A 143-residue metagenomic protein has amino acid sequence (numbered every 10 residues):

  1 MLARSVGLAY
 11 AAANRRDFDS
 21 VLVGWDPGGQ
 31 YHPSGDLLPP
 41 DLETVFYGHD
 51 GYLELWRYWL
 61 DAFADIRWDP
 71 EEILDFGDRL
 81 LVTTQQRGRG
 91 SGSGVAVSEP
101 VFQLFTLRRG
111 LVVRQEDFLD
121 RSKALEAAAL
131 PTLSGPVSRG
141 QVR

Functional and structural regions predicted by a protein language model:
M1, W59-R143: A beta-strand edge to alpha-helix "cap/lid" segment located at domain peripheries
M1-Y10: Extreme N-terminal tail/first-helix region
R4, F18-D78: A solvent-exposed, acidic/Ser-Thr-rich amphipathic alpha-helical stretch
A9, V21-L22, G29, G48 (+4 more regions): Hydrophobic pocket/interface hotspot
